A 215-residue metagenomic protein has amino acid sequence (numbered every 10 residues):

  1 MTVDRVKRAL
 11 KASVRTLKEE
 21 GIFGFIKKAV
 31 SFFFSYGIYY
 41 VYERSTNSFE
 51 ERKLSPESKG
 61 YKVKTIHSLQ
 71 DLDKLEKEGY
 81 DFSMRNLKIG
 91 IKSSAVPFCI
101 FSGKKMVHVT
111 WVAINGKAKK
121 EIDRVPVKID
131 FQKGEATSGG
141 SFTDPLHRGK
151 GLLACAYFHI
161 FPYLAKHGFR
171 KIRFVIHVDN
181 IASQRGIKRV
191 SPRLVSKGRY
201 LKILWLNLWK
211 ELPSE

Functional and structural regions predicted by a protein language model:
M1-Q70, K74-L87: Acyl-donor-binding surface of acyltransferase catalytic domains
G79-G103, W111, L212: Active-site rim helix/loop that mediates acceptor-substrate recognition in acyltransferases
S93, F101, K105-A136, G140: Conserved acyl-donor/pantetheine-binding loop and adjacent beta-alpha core of acyl/acetyltransferases and related
N115, S138-T143, H177-D179, K197-Y200: An acidic- and aromatic-residue-enriched active-site/binding cleft used to recognize and process polar
G140-P145, G149-K166, K171, R185 (+1 more regions): Conserved acetyl-CoA-binding loop-helix of GNAT-fold acetyltransferases
I172-I176: Conserved hydrophobic beta-strand within the GNAT/NAT acetyltransferase core sheet that lines the active-site cleft
V178-S196: Conserved active-site alpha-helix within GNAT-family acetyltransferase domains
R193-N207: Conserved catalytic-core motifs of GNAT/GCN5-like acyltransferases
